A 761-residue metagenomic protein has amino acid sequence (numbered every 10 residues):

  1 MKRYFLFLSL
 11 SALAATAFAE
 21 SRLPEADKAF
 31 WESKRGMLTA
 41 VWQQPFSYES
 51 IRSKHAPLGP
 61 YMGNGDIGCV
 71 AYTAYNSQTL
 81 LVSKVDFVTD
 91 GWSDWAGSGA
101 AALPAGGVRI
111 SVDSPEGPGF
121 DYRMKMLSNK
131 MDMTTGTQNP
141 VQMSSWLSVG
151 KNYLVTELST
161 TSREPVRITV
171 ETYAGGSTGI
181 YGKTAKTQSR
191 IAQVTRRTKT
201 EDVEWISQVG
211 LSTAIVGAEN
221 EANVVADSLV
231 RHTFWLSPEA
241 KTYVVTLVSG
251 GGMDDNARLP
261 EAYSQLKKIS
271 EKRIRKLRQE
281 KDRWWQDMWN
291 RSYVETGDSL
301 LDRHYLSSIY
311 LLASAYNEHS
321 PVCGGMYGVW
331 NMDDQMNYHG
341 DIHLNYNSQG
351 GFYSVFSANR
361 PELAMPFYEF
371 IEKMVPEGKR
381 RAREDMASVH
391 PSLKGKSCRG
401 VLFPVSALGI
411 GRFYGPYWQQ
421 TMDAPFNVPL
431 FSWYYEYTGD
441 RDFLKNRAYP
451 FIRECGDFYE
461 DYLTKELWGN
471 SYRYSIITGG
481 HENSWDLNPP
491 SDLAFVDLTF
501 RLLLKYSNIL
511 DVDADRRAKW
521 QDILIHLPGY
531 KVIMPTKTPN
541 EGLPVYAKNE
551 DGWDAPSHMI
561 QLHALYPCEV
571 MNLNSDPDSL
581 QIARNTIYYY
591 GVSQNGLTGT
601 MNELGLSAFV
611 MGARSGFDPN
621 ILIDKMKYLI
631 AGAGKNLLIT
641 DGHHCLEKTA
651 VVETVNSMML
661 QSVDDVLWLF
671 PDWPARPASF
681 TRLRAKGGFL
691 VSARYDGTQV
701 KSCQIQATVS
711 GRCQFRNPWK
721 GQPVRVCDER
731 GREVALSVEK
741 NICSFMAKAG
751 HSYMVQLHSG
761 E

Functional and structural regions predicted by a protein language model:
Y4-L13: Sec-dependent N-terminal signal peptides
E20-D341, P361-M365, I371-A382, N549 (+1 more regions): Acidic/polar, glycine-enriched structural segments that form the non-catalytic walls/loops of the carbohydrate-binding
L103-S111, C645-S692, D696: Catalytic cores of secreted or luminal carbohydrate-active enzymes
V149-L158, G688-Q714: Carbohydrate-binding surface patches
V166-A174, Q706-K720: Surface-exposed beta-strand/loop patches in extracellular or lumenal glycoproteins
M253, C323, Y327-I342, K394-K445 (+2 more regions): The feature captures the catalytic groove of carbohydrate-active enzymes
L344-G351, F356-E377, P416-Y437, R441 (+3 more regions): Active-site core of glycosidic bond-cleaving carbohydrate-active enzymes
R716-G731: Solvent-exposed beta-hairpin/edge-strand motifs
